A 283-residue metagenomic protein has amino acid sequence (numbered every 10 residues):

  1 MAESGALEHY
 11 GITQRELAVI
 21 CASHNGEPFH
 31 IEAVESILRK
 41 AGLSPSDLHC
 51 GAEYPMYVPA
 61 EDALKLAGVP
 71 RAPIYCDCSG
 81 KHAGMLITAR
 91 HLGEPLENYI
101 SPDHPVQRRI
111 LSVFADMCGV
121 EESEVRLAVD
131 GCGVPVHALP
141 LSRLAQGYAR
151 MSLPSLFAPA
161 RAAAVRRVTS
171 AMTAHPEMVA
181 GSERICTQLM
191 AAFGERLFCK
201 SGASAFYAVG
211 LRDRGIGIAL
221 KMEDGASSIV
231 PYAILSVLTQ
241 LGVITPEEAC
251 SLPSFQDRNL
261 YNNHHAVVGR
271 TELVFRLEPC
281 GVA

Functional and structural regions predicted by a protein language model:
M1-A6, V34, L86-R90, A145-Y148 (+1 more regions): Buried hydrophobic packing segments
A2-G11, G42-P45, L92-N98, H104-L111 (+4 more regions): Bacterial peptidoglycan biogenesis and beta-lactam-recognition machinery
Y10-E124: Active-site-adjacent helix/loop patches that line small-molecule binding or acyl-intermediate pockets
A18, C132, G215: Anaerobic metallocofactor- and corrinoid-dependent redox/one-carbon enzyme cores, especially those from methanogenesis
F29, D77, K81, S101 (+6 more regions): Conserved active-site and cofactor/substrate-binding residues in soluble primary-metabolism enzymes
A72-D77, P102, F114, G133-V136 (+2 more regions): A generic local secondary-structure boundary/capping motif
A128: Midchain, well-structured core segments that form catalytic/ion-binding scaffolds
A149-A283: Structured C-terminal helix/loop/strand segments within mature extracytoplasmic catalytic/sensor domains
